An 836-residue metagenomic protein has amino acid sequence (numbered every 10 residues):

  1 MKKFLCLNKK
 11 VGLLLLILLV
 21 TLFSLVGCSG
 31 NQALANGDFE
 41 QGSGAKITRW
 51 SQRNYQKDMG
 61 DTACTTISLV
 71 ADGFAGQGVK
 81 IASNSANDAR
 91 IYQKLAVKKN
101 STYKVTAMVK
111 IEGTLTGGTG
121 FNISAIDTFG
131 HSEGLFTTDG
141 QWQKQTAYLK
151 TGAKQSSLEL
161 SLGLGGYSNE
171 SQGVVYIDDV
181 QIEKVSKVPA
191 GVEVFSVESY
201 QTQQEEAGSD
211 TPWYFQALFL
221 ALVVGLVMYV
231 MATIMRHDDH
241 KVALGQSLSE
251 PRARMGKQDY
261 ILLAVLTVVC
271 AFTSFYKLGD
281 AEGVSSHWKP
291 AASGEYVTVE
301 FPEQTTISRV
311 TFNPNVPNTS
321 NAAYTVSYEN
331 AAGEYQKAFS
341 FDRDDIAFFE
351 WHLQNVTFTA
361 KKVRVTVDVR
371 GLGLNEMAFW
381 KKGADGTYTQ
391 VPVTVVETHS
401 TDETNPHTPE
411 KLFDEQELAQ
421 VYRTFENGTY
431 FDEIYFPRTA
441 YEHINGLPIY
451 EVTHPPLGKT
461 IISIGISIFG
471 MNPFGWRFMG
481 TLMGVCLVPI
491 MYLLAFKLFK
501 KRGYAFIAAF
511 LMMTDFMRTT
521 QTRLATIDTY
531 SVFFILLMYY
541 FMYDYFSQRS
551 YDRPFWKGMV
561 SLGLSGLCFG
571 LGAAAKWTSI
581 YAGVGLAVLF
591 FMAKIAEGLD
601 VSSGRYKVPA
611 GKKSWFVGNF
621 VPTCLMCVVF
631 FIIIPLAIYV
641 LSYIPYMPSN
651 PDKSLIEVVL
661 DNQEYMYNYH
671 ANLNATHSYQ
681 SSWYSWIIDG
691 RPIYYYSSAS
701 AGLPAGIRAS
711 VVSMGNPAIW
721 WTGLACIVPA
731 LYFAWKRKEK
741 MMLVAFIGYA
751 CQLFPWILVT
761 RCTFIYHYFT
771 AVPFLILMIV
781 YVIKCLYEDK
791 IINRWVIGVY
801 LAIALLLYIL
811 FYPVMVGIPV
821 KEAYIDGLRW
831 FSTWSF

Functional and structural regions predicted by a protein language model:
G27-V230, T460: Extracellular and organelle-lumenal recognition/adhesion modules and their flexible linkers in secreted
S29, A190-L262, V268-V299, N330 (+9 more regions): Transmembrane helical bundles and short interhelical boundary loops of multi-pass, membrane-embedded
T267, T273-K337, D345-G428: Aromatic, loop-rich ligand-recognition surfaces of beta-strand-rich domains
D385-A440, F616, M626, P635-S685 (+2 more regions): Aromatic-rich transmembrane-lumenal/periplasmic boundary elements in polytopic membrane proteins
F474, F478-F499, L537-F541, C726-P729: Transmembrane-helix motifs of polytopic, lipid-linked glycan transferases
W476, G480, M517-S531, T578: Short acidic/glycine- and proline-prone juxtamembrane loop motifs at membrane-interface regions of multi-pass membrane
M491-T514, V532-F533, Y551-K557, L743: Transmembrane-helix signature of polytopic, membrane-embedded enzymes that assemble or transfer cell-envelope glycans
M538-S561, G572, F591-D600: Membrane-interface transmembrane helices that cradle and orient dolichyl/undecaprenyl
